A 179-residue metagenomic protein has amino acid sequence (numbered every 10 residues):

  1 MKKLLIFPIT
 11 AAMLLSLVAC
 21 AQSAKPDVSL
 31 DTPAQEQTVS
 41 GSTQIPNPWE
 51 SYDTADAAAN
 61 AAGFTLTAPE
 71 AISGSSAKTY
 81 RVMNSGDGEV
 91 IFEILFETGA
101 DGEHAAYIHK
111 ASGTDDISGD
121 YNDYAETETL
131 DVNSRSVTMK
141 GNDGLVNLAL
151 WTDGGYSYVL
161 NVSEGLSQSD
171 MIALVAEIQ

Functional and structural regions predicted by a protein language model:
M1-I9: Positively charged n-region of N-terminal signal peptides that target proteins for export
S16-A19: C-terminal motif of bacterial Sec signal peptides marking the signal peptidase cleavage site
A21-S23: Bacterial signal peptide processing site
K25-Q35: N-terminal hydrophobic targeting segments that direct proteins to the cell envelope
D27, T65, L174-I178: Conserved short hydrophobic interaction patches
E36-V146, D153: Short, solvent-exposed recognition patches
G154-Q179: Surface-exposed amphipathic alpha-helical segments
